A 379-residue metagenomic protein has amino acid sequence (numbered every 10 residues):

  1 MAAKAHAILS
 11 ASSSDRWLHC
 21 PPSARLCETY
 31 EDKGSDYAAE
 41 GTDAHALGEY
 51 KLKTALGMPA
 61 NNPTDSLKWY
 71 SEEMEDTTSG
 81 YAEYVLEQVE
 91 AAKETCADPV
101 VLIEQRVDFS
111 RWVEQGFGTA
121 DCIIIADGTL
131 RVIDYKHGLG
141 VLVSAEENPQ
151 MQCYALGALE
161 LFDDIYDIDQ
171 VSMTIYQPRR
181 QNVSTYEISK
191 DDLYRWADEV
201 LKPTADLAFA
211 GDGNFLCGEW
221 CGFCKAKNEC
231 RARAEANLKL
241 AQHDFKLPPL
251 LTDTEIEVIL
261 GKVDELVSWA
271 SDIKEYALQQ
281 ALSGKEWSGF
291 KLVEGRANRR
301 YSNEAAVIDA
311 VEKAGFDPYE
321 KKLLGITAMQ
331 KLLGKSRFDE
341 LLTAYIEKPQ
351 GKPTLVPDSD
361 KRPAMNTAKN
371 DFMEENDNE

Functional and structural regions predicted by a protein language model:
M1, A46, L52, L56 (+5 more regions): DEDD superfamily 3′-5′ metal-dependent exonuclease/proofreading module
M1-L130, Q170-S172, V263: Metal-dependent nuclease catalytic cores that hydrolyze phosphodiester bonds in DNA/RNA, characterized by
C27-Y30, A60-D65, P99-E104, F215-G222 (+3 more regions): Short coil/turn segments at secondary-structure boundaries
K33-A38, G140-N148, N214, P249 (+3 more regions): Short, charged/polar micro-motifs that form catalytic or ligand-binding hotspots
A39, A97-D206: Mg2+/Mn2+-dependent nuclease catalytic core
L52-L56, H137-G140, A155-D163, D206-F209 (+6 more regions): Hydrophobic/aromatic-lined pockets within catalytic cores
S172, Y194-D264, P363, T367-E379: Short, charged, low-complexity amphipathic alpha-helix
S268-E379: Extended, charge-rich alpha-helical segments
